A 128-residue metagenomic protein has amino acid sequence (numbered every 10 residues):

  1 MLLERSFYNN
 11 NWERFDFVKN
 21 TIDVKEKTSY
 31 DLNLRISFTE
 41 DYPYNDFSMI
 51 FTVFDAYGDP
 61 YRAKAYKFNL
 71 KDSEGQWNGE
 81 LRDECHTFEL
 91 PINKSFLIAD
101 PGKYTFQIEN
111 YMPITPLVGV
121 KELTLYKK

Functional and structural regions predicted by a protein language model:
M1-K25: Transition segment at domain starts
K25-L32, P101-G102: Extended extracellular/luminal ectodomain segments enriched in beta-structured repeat modules
L34-Y42: Short amphipathic, basic-aromatic surface patches that mediate peripheral association with negatively charged
Y42-Y44, G58-Y61: Mid-length scaffold segments of soluble, non-membrane domains
P43-M49, G119-V120: Short coil-to-beta strand junction motifs in C2/discoidin
D55-D59, E74: Solvent-exposed strand-loop boundary residues in beta-sheet-rich modules
A65-L97: An anionic, turn-rich surface loop/hairpin at beta-sheet edges that serves as a generic interaction/coordination patch
I98-K128: Internal, hydrophobic beta-strand segments that form the core of beta-sheet-rich folds
